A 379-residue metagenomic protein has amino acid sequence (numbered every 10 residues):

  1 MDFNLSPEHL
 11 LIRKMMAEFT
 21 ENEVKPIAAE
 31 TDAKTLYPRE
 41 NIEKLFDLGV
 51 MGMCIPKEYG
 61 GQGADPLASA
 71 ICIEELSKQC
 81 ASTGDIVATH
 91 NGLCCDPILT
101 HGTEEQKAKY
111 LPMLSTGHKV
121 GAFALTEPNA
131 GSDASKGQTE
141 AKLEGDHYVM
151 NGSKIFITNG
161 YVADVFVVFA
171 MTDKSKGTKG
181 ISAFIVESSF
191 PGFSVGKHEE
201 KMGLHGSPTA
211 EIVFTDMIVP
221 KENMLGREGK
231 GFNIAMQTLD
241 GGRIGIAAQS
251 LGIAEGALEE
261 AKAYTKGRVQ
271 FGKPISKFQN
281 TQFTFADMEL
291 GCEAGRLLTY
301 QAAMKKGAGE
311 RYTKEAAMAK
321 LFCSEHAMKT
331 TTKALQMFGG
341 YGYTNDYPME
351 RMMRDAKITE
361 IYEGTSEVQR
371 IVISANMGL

Functional and structural regions predicted by a protein language model:
M1-T89, H101-Q106, M113-H118, D133-A134 (+4 more regions): Alpha-helical interface subdomain recognition
G49, I73-S77, A170, V186-P191 (+1 more regions): Short Ser/Thr-interspersed hydrophobic loop/turn segments at strand-loop and sheet-helix junctions that line or gate
T100-G102, K142, V168-T172, I185-E187 (+3 more regions): Short beta-strand-to-turn element immediately C-terminal to the catalytic PLP-Schiff-base lysine in fold type I
L114, N129-S132, F156-N159, D173-S175 (+1 more regions): Short Gly/Pro-enriched turn/cap motifs at secondary-structure boundaries
G117-L125: A short, Trp-centered hydrophobic/proline-enriched beta-strand micro-motif
A122, Q138-E140, H147, V165-F169 (+2 more regions): Conserved hydrophobic/aromatic beta-strand scaffold that supports enzyme active sites
K136, S189-P220: Flexible, small-/acidic-enriched active-site or ligand-binding loops
D146-H147, N151-V195: A short core secondary-structure module
